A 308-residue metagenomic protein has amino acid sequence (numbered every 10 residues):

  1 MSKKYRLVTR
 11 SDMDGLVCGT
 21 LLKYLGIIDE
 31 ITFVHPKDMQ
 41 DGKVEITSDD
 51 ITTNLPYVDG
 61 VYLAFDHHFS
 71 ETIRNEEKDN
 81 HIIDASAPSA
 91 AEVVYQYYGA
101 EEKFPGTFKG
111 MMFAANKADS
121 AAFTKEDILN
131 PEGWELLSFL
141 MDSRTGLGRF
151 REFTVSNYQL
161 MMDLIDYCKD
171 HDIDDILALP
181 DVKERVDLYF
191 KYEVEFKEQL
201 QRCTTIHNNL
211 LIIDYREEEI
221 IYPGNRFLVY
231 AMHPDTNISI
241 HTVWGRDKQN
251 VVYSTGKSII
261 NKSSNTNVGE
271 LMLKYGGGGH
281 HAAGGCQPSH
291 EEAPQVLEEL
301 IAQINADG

Functional and structural regions predicted by a protein language model:
M1-S143, G148, V186-D187, K191 (+4 more regions): Replace "Mg2+/Mn2+-dependent" with "divalent metal-dependent
S143-K183: Long, charge-rich alpha-helical interaction segments
D166-Y215: Active-site rim beta-loop-alpha module in soluble metabolic enzymes
